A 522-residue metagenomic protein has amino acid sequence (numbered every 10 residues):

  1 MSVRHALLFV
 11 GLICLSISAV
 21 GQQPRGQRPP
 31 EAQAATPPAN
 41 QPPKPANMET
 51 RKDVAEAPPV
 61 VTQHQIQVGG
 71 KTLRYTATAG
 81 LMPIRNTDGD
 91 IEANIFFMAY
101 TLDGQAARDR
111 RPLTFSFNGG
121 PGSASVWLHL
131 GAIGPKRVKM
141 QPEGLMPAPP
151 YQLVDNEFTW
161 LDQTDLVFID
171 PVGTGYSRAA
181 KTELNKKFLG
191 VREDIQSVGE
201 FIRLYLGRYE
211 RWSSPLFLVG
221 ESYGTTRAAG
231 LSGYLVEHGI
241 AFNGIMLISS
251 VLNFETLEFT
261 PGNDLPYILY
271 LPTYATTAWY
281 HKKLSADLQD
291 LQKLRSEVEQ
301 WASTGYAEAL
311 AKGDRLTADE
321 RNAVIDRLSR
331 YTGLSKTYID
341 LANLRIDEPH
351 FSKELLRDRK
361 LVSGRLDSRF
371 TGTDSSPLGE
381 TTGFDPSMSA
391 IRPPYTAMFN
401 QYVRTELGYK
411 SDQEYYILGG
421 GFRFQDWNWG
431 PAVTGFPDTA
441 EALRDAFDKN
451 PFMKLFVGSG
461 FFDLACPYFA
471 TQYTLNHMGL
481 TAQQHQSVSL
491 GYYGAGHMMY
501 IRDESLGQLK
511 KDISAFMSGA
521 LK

Functional and structural regions predicted by a protein language model:
R28-E49, G89-K187, N476: N-terminal cap/lid subdomain of alpha/beta-hydrolase-fold enzymes
P135-K139, G233-G333: A catalytic-pocket lid/entrance helix-loop region that shapes and gates access to the active site across common
L161-T164, P171, F188-L206: Alpha/beta-hydrolase active-site loop
E210-S222: Alpha/beta-hydrolase fold nucleophile elbow
G220-G233: Glycine-rich nucleophile elbow surrounding the catalytic serine of serine-hydrolase chemistry
K312-A465: Alpha/beta-hydrolase fold catalytic core
M453, P467-H477: Short alpha-helix in the alpha/beta-hydrolase fold that links the catalytic acid
G496-S505: Catalytic histidine-centered segment of alpha/beta-hydrolase-like enzymes
